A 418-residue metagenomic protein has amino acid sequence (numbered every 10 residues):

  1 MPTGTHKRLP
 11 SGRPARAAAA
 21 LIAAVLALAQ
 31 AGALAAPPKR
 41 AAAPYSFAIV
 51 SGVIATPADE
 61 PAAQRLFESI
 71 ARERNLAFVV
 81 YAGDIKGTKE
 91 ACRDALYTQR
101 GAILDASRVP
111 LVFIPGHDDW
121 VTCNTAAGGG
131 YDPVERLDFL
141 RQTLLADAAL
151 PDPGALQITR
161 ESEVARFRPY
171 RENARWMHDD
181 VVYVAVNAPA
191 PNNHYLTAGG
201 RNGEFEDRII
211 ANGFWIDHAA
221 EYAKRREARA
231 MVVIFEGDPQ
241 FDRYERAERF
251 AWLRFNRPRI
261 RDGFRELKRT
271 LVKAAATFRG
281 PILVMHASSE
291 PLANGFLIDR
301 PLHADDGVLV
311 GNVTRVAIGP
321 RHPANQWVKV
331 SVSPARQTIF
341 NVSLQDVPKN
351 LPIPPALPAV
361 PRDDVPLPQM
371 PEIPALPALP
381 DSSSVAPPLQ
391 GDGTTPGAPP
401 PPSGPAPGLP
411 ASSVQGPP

Functional and structural regions predicted by a protein language model:
M1-P14: N-terminal secretory signal peptides that target proteins for export/translocation
A18-A29: Bacterial N-terminal signal peptides
L34-L96, A228: N-terminal active-site segment of His-dependent metallophosphoesterases
P37-A42, A71-F78, M177, Y183-V184 (+1 more regions): His/acidic metal-ligating clusters that form di-metal
A43, D59-F67, A82, L96-R100 (+3 more regions): Stable alpha-helical elements in mature extracytoplasmic
S46-V50, A77-A82, G87, P110-P115 (+7 more regions): Structural recognition of the beta-strand scaffold that forms the well-ordered cores of secreted hydrolase catalytic
A91, L96-A211, W215, I298-H322 (+1 more regions): Extended active-site neighborhood of metal-dependent phosphoesterases/phosphodiesterases
S289-P418: Binuclear metal-dependent phosphoesterase catalytic core
